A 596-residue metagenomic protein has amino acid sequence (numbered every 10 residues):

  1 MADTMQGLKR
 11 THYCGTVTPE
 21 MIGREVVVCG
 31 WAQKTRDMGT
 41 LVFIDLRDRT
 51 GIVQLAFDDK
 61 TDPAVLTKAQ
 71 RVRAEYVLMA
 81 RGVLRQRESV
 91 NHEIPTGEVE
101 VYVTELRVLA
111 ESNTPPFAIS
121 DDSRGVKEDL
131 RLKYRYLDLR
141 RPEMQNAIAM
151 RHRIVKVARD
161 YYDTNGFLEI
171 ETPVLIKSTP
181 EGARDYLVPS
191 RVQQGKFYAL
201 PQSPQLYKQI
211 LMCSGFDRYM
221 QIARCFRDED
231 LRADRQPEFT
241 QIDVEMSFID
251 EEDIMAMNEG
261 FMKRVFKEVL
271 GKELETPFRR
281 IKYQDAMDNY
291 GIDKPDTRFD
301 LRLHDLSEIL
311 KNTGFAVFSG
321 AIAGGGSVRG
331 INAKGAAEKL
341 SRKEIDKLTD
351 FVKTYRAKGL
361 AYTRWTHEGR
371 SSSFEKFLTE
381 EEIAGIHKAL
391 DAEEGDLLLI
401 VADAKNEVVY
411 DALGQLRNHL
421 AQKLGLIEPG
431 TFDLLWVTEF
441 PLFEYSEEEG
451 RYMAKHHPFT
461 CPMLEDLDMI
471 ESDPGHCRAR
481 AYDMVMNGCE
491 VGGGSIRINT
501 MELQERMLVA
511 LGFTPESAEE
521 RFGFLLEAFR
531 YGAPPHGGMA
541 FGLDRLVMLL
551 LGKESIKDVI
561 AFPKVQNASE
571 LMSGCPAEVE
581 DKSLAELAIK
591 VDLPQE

Functional and structural regions predicted by a protein language model:
M1-E596: Class II aminoacyl-tRNA synthetase catalytic cores and aaRS-like
